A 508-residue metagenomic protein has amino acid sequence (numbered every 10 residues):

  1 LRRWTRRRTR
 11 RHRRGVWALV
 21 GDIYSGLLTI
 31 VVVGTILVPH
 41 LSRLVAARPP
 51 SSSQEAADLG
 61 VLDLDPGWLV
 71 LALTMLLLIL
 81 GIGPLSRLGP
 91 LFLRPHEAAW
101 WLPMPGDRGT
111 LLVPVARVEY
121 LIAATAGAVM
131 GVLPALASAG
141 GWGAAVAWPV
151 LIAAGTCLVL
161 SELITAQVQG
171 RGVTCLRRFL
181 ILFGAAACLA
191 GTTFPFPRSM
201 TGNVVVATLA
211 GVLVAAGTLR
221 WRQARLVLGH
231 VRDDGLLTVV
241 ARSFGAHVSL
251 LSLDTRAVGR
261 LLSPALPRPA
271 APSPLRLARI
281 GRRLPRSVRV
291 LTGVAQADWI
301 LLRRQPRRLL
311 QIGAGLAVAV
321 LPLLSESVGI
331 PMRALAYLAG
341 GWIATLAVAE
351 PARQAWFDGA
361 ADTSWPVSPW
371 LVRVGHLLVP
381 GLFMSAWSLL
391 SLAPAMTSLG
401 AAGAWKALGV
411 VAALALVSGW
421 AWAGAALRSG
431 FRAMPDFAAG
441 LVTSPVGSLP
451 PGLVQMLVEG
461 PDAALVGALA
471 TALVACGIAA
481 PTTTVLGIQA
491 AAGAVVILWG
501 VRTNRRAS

Functional and structural regions predicted by a protein language model:
L1-A98, D107-A360, S368-S508: Hydrophobic alpha-helical transmembrane segments of membrane proteins
W101-L102: Alpha-helical transmembrane segments that serve as single-pass membrane anchors or pore-forming helices in small
